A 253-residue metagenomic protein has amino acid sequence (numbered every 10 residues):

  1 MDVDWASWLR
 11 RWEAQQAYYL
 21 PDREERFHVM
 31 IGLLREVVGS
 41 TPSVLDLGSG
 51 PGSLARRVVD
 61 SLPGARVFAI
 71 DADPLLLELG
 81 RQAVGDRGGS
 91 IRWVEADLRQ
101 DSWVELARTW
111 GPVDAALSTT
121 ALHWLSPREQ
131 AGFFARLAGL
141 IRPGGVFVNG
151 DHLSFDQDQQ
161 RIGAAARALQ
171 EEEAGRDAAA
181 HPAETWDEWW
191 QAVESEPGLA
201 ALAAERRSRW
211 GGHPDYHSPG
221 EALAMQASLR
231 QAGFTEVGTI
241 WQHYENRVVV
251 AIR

Functional and structural regions predicted by a protein language model:
M1-V38, S53-R57, S102: Conserved class I S-adenosyl-L-methionine
L45, A55-S102: Class I SAM-dependent methyltransferase SAM/SAH-binding core
G48-G52: Class I SAM-dependent methyltransferase "Motif I" SAM/SAH-binding loop
L117: A conserved beta-strand element that flanks and buttresses the S-adenosyl-L-methionine
A131-P143: A short glycine-rich, Lys/Arg-flanked "PGG" loop and its adjoining helix->strand segment in the class I
V148-D177: Conserved class I S-adenosyl-L-methionine
H217-A232: Short alpha-helix
T235-R253: Core SAM-dependent methyltransferase catalytic element
